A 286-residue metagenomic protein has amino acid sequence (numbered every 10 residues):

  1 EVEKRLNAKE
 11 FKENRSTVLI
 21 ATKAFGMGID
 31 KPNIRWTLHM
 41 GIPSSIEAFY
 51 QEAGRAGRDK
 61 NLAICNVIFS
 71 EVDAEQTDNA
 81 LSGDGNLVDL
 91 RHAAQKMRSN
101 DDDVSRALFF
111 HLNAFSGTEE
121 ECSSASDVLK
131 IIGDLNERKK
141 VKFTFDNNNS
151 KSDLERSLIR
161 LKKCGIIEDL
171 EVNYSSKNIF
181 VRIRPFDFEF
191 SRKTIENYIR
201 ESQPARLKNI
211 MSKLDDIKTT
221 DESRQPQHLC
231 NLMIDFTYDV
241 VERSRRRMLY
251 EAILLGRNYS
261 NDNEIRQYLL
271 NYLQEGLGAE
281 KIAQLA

Functional and structural regions predicted by a protein language model:
E1-F25, I29-A286: C-terminal helicase lobe
